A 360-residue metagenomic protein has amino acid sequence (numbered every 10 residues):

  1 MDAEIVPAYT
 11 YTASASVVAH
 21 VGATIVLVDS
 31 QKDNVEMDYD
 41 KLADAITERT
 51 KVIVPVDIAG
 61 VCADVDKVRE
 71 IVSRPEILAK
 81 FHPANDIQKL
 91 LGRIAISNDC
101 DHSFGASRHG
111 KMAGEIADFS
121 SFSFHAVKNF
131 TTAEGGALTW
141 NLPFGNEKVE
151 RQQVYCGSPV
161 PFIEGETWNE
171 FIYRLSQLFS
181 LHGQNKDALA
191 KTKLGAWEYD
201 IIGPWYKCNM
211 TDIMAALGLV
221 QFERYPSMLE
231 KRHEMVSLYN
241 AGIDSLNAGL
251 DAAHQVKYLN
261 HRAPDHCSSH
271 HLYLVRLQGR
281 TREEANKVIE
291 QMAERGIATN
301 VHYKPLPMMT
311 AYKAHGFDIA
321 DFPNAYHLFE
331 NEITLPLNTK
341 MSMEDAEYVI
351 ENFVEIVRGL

Functional and structural regions predicted by a protein language model:
M1-C100, S107: PLP-dependent aminotransferase-like
I5, V26, A95-S97, S121 (+2 more regions): Structural detector of well-ordered beta-strand residues that form the stable sheet scaffold of enzyme domains
D33-N34, F104, N129, P307-M308: Positions that flank functional sites
E36-L42, G110-S120, Y348, F353-I356: A short alpha/beta connector and helix-capping loop motif
E48, G92, G114-E115, C208 (+1 more regions): Structured loop/turn residues at beta-strand edges in well-structured enzyme cores
V52-V56, V61, V65-R69, S107 (+1 more regions): PLP-dependent aminotransferase class I/II
A84-T132, I163-E164, W197-I201: Conserved active-site segment immediately N-terminal to the catalytic lysine that forms the internal aldimine
A133-A137: Glycine-rich phosphate-binding loop of ATP-grasp-fold ATP-dependent ligases
